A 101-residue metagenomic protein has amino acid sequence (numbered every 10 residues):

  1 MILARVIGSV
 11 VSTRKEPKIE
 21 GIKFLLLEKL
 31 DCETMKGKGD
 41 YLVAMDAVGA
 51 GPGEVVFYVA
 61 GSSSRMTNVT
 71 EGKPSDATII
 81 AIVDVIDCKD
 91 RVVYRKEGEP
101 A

Functional and structural regions predicted by a protein language model:
M1-K38: N-terminal first-folded block
D40-M45: Short alpha-helix capping/helix-loop boundary micro-motifs
S64-A101: C-terminal structural segments of small proteins and small subunits
